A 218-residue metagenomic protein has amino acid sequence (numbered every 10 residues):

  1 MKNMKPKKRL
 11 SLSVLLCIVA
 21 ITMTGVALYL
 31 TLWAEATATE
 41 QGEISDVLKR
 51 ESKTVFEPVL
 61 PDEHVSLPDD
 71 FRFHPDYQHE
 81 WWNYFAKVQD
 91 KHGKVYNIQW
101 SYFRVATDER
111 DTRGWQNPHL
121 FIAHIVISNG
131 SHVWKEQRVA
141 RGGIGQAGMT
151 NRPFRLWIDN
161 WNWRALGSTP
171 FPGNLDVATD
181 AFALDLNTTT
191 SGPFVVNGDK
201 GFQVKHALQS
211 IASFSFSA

Functional and structural regions predicted by a protein language model:
K2-A218: Targeting-peptide/extracellular-domain and disordered-appendage signature
